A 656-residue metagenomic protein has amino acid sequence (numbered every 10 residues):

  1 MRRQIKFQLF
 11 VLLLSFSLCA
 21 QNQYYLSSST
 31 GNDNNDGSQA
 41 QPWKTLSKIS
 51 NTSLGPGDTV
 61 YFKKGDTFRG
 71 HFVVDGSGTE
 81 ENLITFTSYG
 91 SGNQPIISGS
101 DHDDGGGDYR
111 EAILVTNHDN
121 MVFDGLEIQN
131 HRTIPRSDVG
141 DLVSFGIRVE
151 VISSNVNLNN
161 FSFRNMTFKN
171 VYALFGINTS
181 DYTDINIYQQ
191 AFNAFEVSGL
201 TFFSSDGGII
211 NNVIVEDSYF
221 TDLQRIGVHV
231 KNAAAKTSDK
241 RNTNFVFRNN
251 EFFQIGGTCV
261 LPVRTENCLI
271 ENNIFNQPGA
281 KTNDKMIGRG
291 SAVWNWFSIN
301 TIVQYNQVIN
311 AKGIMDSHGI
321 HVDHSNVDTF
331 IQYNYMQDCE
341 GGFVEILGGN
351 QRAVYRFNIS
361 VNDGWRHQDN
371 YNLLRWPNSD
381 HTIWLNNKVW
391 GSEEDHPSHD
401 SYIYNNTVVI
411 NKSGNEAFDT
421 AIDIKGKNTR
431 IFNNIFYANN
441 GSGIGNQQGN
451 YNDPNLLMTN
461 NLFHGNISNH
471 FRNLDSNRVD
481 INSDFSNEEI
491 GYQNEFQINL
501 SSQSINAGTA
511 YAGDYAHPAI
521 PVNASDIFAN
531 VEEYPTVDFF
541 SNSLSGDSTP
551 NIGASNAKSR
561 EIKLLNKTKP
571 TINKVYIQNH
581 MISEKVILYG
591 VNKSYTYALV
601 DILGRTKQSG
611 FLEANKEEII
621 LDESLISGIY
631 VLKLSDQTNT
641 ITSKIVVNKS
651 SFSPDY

Functional and structural regions predicted by a protein language model:
M1-N22, P654-D655: Bacterial Sec-dependent N-terminal signal peptides
Q23, T52-S98, L114-E127, S153-T167: Beta-solenoid repeat scaffold
Y25, Y61, T596-V600: Beta-strand signatures of extracellular beta-sandwich domains
S28-K63, T67, S502, F540 (+1 more regions): Acidic Gly/Asp/Thr-rich repetitive segments characteristic of extracellular carbohydrate-active and adhesion proteins
S29-N34, G65-T67, G78, G90-N93 (+4 more regions): Acidic glycine-/aspartate-rich tracts in secreted/extracellular proteins
H71, D103-V115, Q129-L158, K169-N212 (+2 more regions): Glycine- and acidic/polar-rich repeat regions and solenoidal domains
I505-L564: Surface beta-loop-beta hairpin patches that serve as ligand-binding interfaces in beta-rich domains
K569-Y656: C-terminal outer-membrane/trafficking sorting elements
